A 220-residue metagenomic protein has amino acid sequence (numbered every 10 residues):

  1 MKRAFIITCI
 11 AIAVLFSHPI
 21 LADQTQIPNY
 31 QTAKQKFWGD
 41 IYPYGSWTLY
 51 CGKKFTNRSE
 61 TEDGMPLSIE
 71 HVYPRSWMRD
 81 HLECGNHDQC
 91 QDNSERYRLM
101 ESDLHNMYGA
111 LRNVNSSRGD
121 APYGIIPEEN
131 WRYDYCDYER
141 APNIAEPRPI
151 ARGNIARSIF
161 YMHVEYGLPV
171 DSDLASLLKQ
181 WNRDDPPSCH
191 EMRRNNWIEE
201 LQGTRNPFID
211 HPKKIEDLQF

Functional and structural regions predicted by a protein language model:
M1-A4: Positively charged n-region of N-terminal signal peptides that target proteins for export
I6-I7, W197: General helical structural elements
I7-T8, D80: Intrinsically disordered, low-complexity segments enriched in polar/charged small residues
T8-I10, I20: Cleavable N-terminal signal peptides
D23-P66, L177-Q180, H190-E191: Aromatic-lined ligand-binding clefts that engage carbohydrates, nucleic acids, or primary amines
T61-S68, V72-F220: Domain-level detector of nuclease and nuclease-like folds in predominantly extracellular/periplasmic contexts
